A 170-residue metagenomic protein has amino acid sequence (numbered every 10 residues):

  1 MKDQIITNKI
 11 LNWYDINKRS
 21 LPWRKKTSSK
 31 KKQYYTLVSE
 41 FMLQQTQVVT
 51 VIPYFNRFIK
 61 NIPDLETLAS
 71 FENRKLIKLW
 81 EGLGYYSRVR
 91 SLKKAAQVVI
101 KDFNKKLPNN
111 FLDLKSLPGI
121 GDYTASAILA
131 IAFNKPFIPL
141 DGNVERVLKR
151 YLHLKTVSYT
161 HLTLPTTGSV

Functional and structural regions predicted by a protein language model:
M1-N8: Short, Lys/Arg-enriched, disordered terminal segments
Q4, W13-L162: Catalytic cores of DNA base-excision repair glycosylases
H161-V170: Single conserved hydrophobic/aromatic residue that forms the stacking wall/gate of nucleotide- or nucleobase-binding
